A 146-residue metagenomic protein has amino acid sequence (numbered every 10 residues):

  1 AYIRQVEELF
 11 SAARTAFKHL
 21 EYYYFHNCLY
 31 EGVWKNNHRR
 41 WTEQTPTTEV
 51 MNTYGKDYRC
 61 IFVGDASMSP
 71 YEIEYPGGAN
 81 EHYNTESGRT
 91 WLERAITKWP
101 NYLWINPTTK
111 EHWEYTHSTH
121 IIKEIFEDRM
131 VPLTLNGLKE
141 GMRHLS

Functional and structural regions predicted by a protein language model:
A1-S146: Acidic, low-complexity intrinsically disordered regions
